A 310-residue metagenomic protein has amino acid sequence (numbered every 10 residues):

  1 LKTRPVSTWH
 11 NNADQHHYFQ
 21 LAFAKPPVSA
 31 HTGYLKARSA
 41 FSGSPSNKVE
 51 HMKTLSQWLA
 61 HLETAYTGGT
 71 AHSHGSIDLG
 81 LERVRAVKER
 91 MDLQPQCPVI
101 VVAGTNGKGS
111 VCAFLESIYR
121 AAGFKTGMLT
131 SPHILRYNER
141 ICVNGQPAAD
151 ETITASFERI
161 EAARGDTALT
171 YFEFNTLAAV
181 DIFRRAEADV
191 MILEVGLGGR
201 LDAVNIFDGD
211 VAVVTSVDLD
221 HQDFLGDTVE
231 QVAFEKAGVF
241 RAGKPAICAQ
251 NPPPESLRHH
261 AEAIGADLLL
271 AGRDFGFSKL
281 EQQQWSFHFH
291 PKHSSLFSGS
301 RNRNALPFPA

Functional and structural regions predicted by a protein language model:
H16, L21, P26, H51: Cationic, low-complexity basic patches in intrinsically disordered or flexible, solvent-exposed regions
N47, H51-G104, S117-A122: Short functional linear segments
S56-Q57, P147-L169, L219-A233, A237 (+1 more regions): Adenine nucleotide phosphate-binding catalytic loops in nucleotide-utilizing enzymes
H72-L81, R85-Q96, A121-F207, D223-L225 (+1 more regions): ATP-dependent carboxylate-amine ligase catalytic core
T105, T126, I192, T215 (+2 more regions): Residue-level signal for inorganic ion chemistry
K108: Conserved lysine of the Walker
V111-F114: Hydrophobic positions on the alpha1 helix immediately C-terminal to the Walker A/P-loop
